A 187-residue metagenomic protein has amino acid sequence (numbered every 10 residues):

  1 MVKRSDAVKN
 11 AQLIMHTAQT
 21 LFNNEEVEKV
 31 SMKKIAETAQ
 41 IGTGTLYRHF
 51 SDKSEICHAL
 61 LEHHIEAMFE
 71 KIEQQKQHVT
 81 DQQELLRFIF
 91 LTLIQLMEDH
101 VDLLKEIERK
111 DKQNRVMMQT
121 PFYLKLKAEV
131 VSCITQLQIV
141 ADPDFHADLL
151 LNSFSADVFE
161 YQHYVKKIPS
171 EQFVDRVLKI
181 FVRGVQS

Functional and structural regions predicted by a protein language model:
M1-E25, K29-T38, E55: Basic, helix-initiating cap at the start of DNA-binding domains
A39-F50: Short hydrophobic/aromatic patch on the recognition helix
D52-H58: Short amphipathic alpha-helical segment with a characteristic S/N-K-E followed by hydrophobic residues
A59, E73-D99: Hydrophobic alpha-helical connector segments
E62-F69: Short, basic, alpha-helical segments at the C-terminal edge of helix-turn-helix-like DNA-binding modules
T92-M117: Amphipathic alpha-helical segments used for helix-helix packing
Q113-D148: Amphipathic alpha-helical packing segments from all-alpha helical-bundle domains
V131, A141-Y164, S170-G184: Hydrophobic alpha-helical segments that form the core of small-molecule binding pockets and/or dimer interfaces
